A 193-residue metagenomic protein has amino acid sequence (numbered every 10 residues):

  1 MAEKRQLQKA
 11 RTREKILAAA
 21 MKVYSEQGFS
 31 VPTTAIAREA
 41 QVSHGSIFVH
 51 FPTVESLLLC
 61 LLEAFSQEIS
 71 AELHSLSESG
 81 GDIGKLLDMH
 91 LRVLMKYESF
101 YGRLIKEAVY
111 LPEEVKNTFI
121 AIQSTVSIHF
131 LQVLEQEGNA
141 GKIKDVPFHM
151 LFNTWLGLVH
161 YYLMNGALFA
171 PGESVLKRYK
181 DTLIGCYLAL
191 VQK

Functional and structural regions predicted by a protein language model:
M1-Q27, T34-E39, S56-L59: Basic, helix-initiating cap at the start of DNA-binding domains
A10-A18, S30, V49-H74, G84 (+2 more regions): An amphipathic alpha-helix adjacent to DNA-recognition modules
F29-S30, I143: Conserved hydrophobic residue
A40-F51: Short hydrophobic/aromatic patch on the recognition helix
S70, E113-A140, H149-N153, D181: Amphipathic alpha-helical packing segments from all-alpha helical-bundle domains
L73-S99, K144, L151-W155: Hydrophobic alpha-helical connector segments
M95-N117, Y162-L168: Amphipathic alpha-helical segments used for helix-helix packing
G138-I184: Hydrophobic/aromatic-rich alpha-helical bundle segments in the mid-to-C-terminal region
